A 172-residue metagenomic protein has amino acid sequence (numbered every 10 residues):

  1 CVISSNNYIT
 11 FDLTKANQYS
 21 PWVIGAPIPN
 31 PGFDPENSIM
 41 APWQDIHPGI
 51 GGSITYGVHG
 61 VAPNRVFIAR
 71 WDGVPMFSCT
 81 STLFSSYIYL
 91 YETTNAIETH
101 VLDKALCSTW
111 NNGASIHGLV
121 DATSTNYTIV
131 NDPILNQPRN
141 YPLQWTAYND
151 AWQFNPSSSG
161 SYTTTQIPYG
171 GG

Functional and structural regions predicted by a protein language model:
C1-G172: Extracytoplasmic Ser/Thr/Pro-rich, glycosylation-prone low-complexity segments
